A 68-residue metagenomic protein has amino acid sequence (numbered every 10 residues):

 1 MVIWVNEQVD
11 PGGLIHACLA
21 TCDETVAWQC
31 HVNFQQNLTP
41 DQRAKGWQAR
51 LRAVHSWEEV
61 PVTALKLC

Functional and structural regions predicted by a protein language model:
M1-H16: Short aromatic-glycine-(Arg/Gly/Cys) micro-motifs in beta-strand/loop hairpins
W4-N6, A27, A49-L51: Hydrophobic beta-strand residues in large extracellular and virion-surface proteins
N6-Q8, H31, Q35: Polar/charged side chains located within well-ordered beta-strands of beta-rich proteins
V9, T21, R50-V54: Predominantly extracellular/luminal cell-surface or secreted proteins
V9-G12, T25-V26, R43, V60-P61: Intrinsically disordered, low-complexity regions of eukaryotic proteins
G13-C30: A short, exposed loop/beta-hairpin motif centered on an aromatic-Gly-Thr core
N33-C68: Short, mixed-charge low-complexity intrinsically disordered segments
